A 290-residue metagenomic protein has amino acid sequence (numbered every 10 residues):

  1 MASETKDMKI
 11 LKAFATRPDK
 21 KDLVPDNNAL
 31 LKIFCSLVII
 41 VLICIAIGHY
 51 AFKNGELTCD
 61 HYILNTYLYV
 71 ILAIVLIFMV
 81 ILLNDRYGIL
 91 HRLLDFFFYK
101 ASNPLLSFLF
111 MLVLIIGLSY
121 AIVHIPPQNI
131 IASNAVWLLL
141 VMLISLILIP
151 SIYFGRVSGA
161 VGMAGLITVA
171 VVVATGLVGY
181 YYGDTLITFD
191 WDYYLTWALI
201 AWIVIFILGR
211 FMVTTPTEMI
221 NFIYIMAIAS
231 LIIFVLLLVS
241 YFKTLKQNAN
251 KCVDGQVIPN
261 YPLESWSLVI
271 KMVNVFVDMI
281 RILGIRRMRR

Functional and structural regions predicted by a protein language model:
A2-R290: A hydrophobic alpha-helical transmembrane-helix feature that marks the membrane cores and membrane-interface segments
